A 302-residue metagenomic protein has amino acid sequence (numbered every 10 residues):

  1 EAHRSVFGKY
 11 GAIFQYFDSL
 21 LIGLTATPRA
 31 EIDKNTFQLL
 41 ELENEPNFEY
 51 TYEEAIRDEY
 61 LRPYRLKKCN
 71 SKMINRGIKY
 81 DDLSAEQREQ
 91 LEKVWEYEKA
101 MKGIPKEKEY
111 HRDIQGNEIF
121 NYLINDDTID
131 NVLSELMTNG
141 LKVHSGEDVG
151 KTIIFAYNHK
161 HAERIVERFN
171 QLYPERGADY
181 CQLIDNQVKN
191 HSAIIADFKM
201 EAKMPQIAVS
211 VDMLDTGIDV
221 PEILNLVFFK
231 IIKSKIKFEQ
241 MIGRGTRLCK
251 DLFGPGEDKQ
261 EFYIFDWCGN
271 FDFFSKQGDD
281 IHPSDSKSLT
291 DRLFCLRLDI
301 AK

Functional and structural regions predicted by a protein language model:
H3-L24, A30-Q38: Short, conserved "post-DEAD/DEAH" coupling segment immediately C-terminal to helicase motif II within the SF2/RecA-like
R4-F7, E49, D126-D130, I207 (+5 more regions): Amphipathic alpha-helical transducer elements in NTP-driven molecular machines
I13-F17, A30, D58, V143-E147 (+4 more regions): Conserved catalytic network of the ASCE P-loop NTPase/AAA+ motor domain
A26-T27, D212: Conserved H-loop
K34-V149: Interdomain helical connector at the RecA1-RecA2 junction of SF1/SF2 helicase-like NTPases
E98-S210: Conserved C-terminal RecA-like helicase domain
R112-I124, N131, C268-K302: Long, largely alpha-helical accessory region at the distal end of helicase-like NTP-driven motors
R176-D285: Conserved RecA-like P-loop NTPase helicase motor core
